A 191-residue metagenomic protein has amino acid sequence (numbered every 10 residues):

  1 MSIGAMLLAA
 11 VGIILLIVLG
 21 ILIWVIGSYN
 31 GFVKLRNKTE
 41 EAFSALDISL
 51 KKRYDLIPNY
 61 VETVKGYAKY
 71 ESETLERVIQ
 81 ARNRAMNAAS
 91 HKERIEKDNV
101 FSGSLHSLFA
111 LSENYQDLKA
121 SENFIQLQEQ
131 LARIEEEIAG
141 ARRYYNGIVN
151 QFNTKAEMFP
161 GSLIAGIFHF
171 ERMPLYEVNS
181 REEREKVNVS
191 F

Functional and structural regions predicted by a protein language model:
S2-F191: A helix-centric hydrophobic-segment signal that preferentially recognizes long, alpha-helical stretches used
